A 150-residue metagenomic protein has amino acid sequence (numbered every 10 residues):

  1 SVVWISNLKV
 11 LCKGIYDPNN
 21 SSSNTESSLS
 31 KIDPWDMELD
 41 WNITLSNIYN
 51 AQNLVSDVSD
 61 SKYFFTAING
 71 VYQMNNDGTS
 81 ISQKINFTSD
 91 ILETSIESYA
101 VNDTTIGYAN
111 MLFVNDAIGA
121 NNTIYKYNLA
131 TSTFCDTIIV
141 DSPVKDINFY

Functional and structural regions predicted by a protein language model:
S1-I5, N47-V58, D90-T104, S142-Y150: Repeated scaffold domains used in trafficking and secretory/extracellular systems, primarily beta-propellers
N7-L11, S61-F65, I106-V114: Conserved beta-propeller blade signature
K13-Y16, T66-N69, N115-G119: Short loop/turn segments immediately following the C-termini of beta-strands
D17-S27, A117-N121: Short, solvent-exposed loop/turn segments at conserved positions within beta-propeller repeat blades
S27-S30, G70-Y72, T123-Y125: A short loop-to-beta-strand structural motif that recurs across blades of beta-propeller domains
D33-M37, N75-T79, N128-S132: Short loop/turn segments that connect beta-strands within beta-propeller blades
E38-S46, S80-L92, T133-I139: A short beta-strand motif characteristic of beta-propeller blades
A117-Y150: Blade-level signature of beta-propeller repeat domains, shared across WD40, Kelch, NHL, RCC1 and BNR/Asp-box propellers
